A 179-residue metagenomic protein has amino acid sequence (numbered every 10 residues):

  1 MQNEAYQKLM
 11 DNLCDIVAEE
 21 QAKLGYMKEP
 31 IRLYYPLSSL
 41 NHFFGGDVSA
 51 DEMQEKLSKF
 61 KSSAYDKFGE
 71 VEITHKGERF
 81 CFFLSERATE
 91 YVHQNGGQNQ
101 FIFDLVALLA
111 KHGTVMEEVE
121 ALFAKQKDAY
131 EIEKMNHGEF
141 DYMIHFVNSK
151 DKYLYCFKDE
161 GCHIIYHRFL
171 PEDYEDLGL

Functional and structural regions predicted by a protein language model:
M1-L24, Q98: Short alpha-helical segments that sit at the start of domains
Q2-A5, H93-F103, E139-Y142: Long, charge-rich, low-complexity intrinsically disordered regions
Y26-D47: Short glycine-rich, basic-tinged beta-strand/loop micro-motifs
N41-E70: Charge-enriched amphipathic alpha-helical scaffolds
S63-G97: Charged low-complexity interaction tracts in eukaryotic proteins
F101-E133: Negatively charged, low-complexity tracts enriched in Asp/Glu with abundant Ser/Thr
E120-Y153: A cross-family detector of function-defining hotspots
S149-G178: Intrinsically disordered, low-complexity regulatory segments enriched in Ser/Thr/Pro and charged residues
